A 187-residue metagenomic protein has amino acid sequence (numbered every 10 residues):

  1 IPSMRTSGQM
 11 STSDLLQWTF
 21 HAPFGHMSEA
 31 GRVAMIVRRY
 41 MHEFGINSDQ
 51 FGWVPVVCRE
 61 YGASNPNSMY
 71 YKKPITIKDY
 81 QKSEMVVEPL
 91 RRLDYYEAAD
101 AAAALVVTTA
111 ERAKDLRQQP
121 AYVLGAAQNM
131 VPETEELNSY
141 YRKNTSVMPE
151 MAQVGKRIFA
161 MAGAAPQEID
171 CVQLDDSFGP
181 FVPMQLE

Functional and structural regions predicted by a protein language model:
I1, D49-V57, Q118-Q128, P166-D175: Beta-strand segments within the central parallel beta-sheet cores of soluble alpha/beta enzyme folds
I1-F44: Flexible glycine-/small-residue-enriched beta->alpha junction loops that bind anionic phosphate/pyrophosphate groups
M4-S11, S68-E84, Y122-M130: Acidic-glycine-rich active-site phosphate/pyrophosphate-binding loop
W18-F20, G52-W53, M85-Q153, R157 (+1 more regions): Condensing-enzyme catalytic core mediating Claisen C-C bond formation in acyl metabolism
M27-T76: N-terminal leader/propeptide and maturation segments of large enzyme subunits in energy/redox metabolism and hydrolases
Y40-G45, V154-E168: Phosphate/pyrophosphate-binding loops at sites that engage ATP/ADP/AMP, CoA/4′-phosphopantetheine, polyphosphate
H42, V107-T109, L186: Short beta-strand-to-turn element immediately C-terminal to the catalytic PLP-Schiff-base lysine in fold type I
E133-S139, D176-E187: Short glycine/threonine-rich loop-to-helix capping motif typified by GTGT followed within a few residues by an Asp-Pro
